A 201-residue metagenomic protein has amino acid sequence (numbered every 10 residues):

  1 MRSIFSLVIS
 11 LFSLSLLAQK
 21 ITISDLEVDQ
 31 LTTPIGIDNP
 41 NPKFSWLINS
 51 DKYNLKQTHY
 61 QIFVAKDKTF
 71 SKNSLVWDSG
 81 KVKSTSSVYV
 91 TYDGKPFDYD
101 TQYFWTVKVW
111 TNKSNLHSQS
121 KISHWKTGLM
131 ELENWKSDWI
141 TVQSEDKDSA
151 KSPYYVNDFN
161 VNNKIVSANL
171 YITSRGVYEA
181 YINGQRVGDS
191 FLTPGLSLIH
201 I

Functional and structural regions predicted by a protein language model:
M1-T22: Bacterial Sec-dependent N-terminal signal peptides
Q19-K52, K126-E131: Pro/Thr/Ser/Gly-rich low-complexity, intrinsically disordered linker/stalk tracts
K43-D51, D158-N160, N169-T173: Short edge beta-strand/loop segments characteristic of extracellular beta-sandwich folds
K56-Q102, N112-S118, K136-W139: Recognizes extended acidic, P/S/T-rich segments that occur within or adjacent to Ig-like beta-sandwich modules
T127-A150: Low-complexity, Pro/Ser/Thr- and charge-rich linker/hinge segments at domain boundaries
N162-G184: Aromatic-lined ligand-binding clefts that engage carbohydrates, nucleic acids, or primary amines
I199-I201: Conserved small/polar residues in nucleotide/adenosyl-binding loops
